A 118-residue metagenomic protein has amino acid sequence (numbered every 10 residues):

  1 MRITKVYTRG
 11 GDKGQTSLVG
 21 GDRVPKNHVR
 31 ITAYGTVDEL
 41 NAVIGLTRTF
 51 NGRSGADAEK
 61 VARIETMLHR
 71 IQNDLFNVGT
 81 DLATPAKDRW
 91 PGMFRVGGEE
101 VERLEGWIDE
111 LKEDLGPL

Functional and structural regions predicted by a protein language model:
M1-L118: Phosphate/pyrophosphate-binding loop motifs in nucleotide- or prenyl diphosphate-using proteins
